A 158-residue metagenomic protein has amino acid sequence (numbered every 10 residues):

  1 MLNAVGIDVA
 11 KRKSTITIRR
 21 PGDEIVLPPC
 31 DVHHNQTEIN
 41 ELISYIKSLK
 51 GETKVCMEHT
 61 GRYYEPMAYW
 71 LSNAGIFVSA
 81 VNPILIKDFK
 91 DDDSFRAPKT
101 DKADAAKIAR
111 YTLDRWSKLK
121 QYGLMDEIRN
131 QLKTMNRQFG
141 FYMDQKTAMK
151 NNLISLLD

Functional and structural regions predicted by a protein language model:
M1-R20, I108: Gly/Thr-rich phosphate-binding beta-strand-loop-beta motif of the actin/hexokinase/Hsp70
K11, G61, L85: Short, glycine/acidic-enriched loop or turn micro-motifs at the edges of active sites
G22-K54: Nucleic-acid-processing active sites and adjacent nucleic-acid-binding tracks, predominantly divalent metal-dependent
I39, Y64, A105-A106: A general structural signal for well-ordered alpha-helical segments in protein cores
T53-Y63: Short glycine-rich phosphate-binding loop at a beta-alpha junction
Y69, A80-D158: Long, charge-rich intrinsically disordered scaffolds of nucleic-acid metabolism proteins
S72: Anion (oxyanion) recognition and catalysis
F77: Residue-level detector of anion-binding/catalytic polar loops
